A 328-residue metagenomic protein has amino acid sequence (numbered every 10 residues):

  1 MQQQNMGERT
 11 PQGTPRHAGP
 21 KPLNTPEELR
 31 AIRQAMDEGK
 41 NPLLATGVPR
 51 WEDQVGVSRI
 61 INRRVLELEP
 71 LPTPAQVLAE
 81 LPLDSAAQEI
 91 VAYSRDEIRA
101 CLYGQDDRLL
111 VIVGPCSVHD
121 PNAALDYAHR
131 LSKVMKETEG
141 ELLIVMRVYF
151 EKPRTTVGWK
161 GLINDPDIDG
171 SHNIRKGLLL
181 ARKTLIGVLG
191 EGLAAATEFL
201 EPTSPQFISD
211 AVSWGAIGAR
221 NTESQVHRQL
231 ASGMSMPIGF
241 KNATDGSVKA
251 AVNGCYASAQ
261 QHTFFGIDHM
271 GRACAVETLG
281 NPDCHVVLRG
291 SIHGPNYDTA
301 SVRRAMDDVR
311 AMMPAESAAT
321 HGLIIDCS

Functional and structural regions predicted by a protein language model:
G7-T10, T14-P15, G19-A31, A35 (+1 more regions): Intrinsically disordered, low-complexity serine/threonine-rich segments that act as phosphorylation-prone tracts
L43, G47, E52-I61, A128 (+2 more regions): Active-site-facing alpha/beta catalytic cores
N62-L102: N- or domain-start disorder-to-order transition segments that initiate the globular core
R99-D107, M313-T320: Glycine-rich phosphate/diphosphate-binding loops that line cofactor/substrate pockets in enzymes
L110-I112: Transmembrane beta-strand segments of Gram-negative outer membrane beta-barrel proteins
G114, I325: Conserved, mostly hydrophobic/aromatic
C116-N122: Short, glycine-rich nucleotide/cofactor-binding loops
S132-K133: N-terminal intrinsically disordered, cationic/polar leader segments that include organellar targeting peptides
